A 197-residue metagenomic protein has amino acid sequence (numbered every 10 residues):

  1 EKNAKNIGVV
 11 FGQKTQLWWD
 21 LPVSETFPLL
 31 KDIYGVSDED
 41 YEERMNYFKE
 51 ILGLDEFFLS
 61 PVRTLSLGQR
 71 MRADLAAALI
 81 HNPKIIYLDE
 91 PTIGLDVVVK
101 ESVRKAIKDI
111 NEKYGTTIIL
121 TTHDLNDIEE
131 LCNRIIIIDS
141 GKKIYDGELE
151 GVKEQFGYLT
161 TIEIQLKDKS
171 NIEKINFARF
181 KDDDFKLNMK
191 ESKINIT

Functional and structural regions predicted by a protein language model:
P28, D32, D40-F57: Conserved ABC ATPase "signature" region
P61-L65: Conserved ABC ATPase signature
L75: Hydrophobic anchor residue at the start of the ABC signature
N82: Conserved catalytic motifs of ABC-family nucleotide-binding domains
I86-E90: Catalytic Walker B motif of ABC-type/P-loop ATPase nucleotide-binding domains
R104-N195: ABC transporter nucleotide-binding domain
